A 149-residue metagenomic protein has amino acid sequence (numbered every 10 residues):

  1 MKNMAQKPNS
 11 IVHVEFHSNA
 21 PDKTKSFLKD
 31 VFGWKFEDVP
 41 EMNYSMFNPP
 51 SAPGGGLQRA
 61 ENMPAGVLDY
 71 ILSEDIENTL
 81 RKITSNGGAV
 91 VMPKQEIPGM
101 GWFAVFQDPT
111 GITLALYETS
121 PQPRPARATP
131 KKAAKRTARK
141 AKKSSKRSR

Functional and structural regions predicted by a protein language model:
M1-K25, A52, V67-D69, T119-R149: N-terminal beta-strand motif that seeds the catalytic metal site of vicinal oxygen chelate
V12, N43-S45, V67-D69, M100-A104: Short beta-strand micro-motifs in enzyme catalytic cores
H13, P21-T24, F32, N48 (+5 more regions): Residue-level hotspots at or immediately adjacent to binding/recognition sites across diverse folds
H13-V14, F27, F32-D38, W102 (+1 more regions): Tryptophan-centric aromatic hotspots in well-structured domains and transmembrane helices
A20, I71-T113: Vicinal oxygen chelate
G33-G66, T113-E118: Conserved short beta-strand elements that form part of the metal-binding/catalytic scaffold of enzyme active sites
P40-Y44, E96, P123-R124: Short glycine/proline-centered loop/turn elements that form peptide/ligand docking sites
